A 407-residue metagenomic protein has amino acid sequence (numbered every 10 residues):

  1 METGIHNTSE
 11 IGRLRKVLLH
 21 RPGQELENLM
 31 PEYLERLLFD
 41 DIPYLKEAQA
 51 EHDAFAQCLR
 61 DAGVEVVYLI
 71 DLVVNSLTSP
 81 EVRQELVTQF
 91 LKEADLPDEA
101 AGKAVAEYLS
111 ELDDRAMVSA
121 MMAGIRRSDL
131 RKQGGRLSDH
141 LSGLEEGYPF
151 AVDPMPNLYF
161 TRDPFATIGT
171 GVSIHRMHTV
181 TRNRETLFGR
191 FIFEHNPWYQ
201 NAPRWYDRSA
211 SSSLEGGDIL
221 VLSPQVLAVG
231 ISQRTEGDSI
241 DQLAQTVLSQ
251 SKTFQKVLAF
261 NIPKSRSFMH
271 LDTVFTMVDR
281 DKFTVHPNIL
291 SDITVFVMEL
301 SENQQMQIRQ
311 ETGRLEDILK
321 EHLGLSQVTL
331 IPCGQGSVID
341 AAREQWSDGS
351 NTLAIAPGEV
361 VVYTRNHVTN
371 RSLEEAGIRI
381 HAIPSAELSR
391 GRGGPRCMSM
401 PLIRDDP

Functional and structural regions predicted by a protein language model:
M1-P407: The feature marks the mature, well-folded catalytic cores of soluble enzymes
